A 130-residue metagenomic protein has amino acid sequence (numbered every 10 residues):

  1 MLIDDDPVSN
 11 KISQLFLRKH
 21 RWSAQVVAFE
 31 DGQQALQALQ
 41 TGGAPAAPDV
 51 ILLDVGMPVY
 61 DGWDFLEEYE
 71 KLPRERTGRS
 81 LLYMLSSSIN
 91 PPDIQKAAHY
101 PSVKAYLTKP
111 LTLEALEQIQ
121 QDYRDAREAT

Functional and structural regions predicted by a protein language model:
M1-V8, S13-L17: Conserved acidic segment of CheY-like receiver
D4, L53-V55: Active-site residues of response regulator receiver
A28-A38, G62: Helix N-cap/capping motif at the beta->alpha junctions
A44-L52: Active-site beta3 strand of CheY-like receiver
D54, S86-S87: Conserved phosphate-coupling serine/threonine residues in phosphotransfer and NTP-handling enzymes
M57, F65: Receiver (REC) domain active-site loop signature in two-component systems and cognate sites in sensor histidine kinases
D64, T77-Y83, I89-Y106, Q118: Alpha4 helix (beta4-alpha4-beta5 surface) of REC/receiver domains from two-component response regulators
L111-Y123: C-terminal output helix
